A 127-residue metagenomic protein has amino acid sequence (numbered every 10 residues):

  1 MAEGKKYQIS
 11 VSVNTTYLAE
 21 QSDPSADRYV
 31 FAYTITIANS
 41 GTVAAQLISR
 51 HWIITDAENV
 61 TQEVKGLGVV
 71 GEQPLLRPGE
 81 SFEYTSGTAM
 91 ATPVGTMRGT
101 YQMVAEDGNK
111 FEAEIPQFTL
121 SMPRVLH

Functional and structural regions predicted by a protein language model:
M1-R28: Low-complexity, acidic Ser/Thr/Pro/Gly-rich terminal tails and inter-domain linkers that flank the onset of structured
E3-K5, S25-Y29, A44-Q46, L75-E80 (+2 more regions): A generic structural micro-feature
V13, Y17, T42-V43, E58 (+2 more regions): Long, contiguous binding/interaction regions
Y29-T34, R98: Short, solvent-exposed loop/turn segments enriched in Ser/Thr/Gly
I37-G41: Asparagine-centered strand-capping/turn motif at beta-strand->loop junctions
V43-Q62, M103: Short acidic, flexible loop segments centered on an aromatic residue
E63-V94: Intrinsically disordered, low-complexity Pro/Gly/Ser/Thr-rich segments with frequent PxxP/GP/PP motifs and embedded
A89-H127: Terminal connector regions
